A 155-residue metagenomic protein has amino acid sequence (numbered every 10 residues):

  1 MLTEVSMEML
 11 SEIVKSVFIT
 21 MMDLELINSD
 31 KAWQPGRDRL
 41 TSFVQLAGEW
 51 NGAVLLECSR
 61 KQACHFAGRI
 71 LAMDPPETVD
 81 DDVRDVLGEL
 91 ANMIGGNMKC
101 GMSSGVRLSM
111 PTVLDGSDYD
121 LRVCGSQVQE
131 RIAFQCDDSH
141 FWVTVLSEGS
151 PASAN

Functional and structural regions predicted by a protein language model:
M1-N155: N-terminal auxiliary interaction/assembly segments of multi-subunit proteins
